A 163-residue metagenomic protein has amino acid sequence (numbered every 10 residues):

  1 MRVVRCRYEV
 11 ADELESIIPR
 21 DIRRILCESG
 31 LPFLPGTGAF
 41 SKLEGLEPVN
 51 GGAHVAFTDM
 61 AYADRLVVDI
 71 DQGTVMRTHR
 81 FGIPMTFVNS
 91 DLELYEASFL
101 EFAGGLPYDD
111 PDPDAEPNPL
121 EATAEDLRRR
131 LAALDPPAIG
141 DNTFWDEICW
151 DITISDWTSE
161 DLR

Functional and structural regions predicted by a protein language model:
M1-T78, L131-R163: A surface-exposed partner-binding patch
E13, I17, S90, A115-N118 (+1 more regions): Alpha-helix boundary/N-cap detector
M76-A115: Compact, glycine/acidic-enriched structural inserts
G104-L134: An amphipathic alpha-helical core segment
